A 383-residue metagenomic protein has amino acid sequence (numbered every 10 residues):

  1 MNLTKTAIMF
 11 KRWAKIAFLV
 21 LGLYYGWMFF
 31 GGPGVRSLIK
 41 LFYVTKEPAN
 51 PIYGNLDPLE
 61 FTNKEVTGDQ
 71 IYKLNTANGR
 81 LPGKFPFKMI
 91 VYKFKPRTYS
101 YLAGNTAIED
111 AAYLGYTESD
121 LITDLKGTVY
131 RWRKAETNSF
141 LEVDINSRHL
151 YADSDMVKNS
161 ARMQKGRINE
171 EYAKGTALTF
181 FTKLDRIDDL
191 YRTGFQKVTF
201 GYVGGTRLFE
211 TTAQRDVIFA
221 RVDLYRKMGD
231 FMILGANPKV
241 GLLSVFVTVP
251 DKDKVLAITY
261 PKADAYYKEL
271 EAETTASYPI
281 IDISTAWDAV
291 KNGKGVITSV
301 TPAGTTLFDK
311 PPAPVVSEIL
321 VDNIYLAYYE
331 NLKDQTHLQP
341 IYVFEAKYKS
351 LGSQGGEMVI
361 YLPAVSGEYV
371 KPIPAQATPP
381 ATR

Functional and structural regions predicted by a protein language model:
M1-Q214, F219-A236, K262, Y267 (+2 more regions): Preferential activation on post-signal-peptide N-terminal prodomains/segments of secreted or lumenal proteins
W27-M28, P312-A313, L320-L332, A346 (+2 more regions): Zymogen propeptides/activation segments of proteases
D124-K126, H337-I341: A short, compositionally biased
F140-K158, D230-A265, V343-E345, K349-R383: A short, surface-exposed beta-strand/turn
R186-L190, V296-S299, S353: Intrinsically disordered or highly flexible coil/loop and linker segments, enriched in small and charged/polar residues
A220-D223, P340-A346: A short beta-strand motif that forms the metal-chelation/ATP-contact edge of phosphoryl-transfer active sites
D223-G229, A327, K347-K349: Generic short beta-strand segments
G235-Q339: Charged, low-complexity helical/coil segments in non-catalytic cytosolic or luminal regions
